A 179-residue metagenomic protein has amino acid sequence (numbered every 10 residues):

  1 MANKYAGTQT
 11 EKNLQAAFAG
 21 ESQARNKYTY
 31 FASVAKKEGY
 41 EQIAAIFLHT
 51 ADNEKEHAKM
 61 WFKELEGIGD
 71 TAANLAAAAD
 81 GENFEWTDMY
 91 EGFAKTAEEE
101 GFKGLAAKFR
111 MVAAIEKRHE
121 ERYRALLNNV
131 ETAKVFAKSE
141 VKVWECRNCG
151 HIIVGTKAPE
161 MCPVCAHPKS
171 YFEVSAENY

Functional and structural regions predicted by a protein language model:
M1-Y179: Non-heme di-metal
